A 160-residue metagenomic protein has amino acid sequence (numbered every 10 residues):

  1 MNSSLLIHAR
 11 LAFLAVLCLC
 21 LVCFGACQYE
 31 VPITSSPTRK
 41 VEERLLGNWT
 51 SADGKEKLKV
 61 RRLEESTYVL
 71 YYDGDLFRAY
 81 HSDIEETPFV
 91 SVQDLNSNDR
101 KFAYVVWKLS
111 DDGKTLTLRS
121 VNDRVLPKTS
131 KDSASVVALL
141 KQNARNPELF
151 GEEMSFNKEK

Functional and structural regions predicted by a protein language model:
N2-L14: Bacterial N-terminal signal peptides that target proteins for export
C23-A26: C-terminal motif of bacterial Sec signal peptides marking the signal peptidase cleavage site
Q28-R44, A52-K160: Calycin-type beta-barrel ligand-binding domains and close structural analogs
